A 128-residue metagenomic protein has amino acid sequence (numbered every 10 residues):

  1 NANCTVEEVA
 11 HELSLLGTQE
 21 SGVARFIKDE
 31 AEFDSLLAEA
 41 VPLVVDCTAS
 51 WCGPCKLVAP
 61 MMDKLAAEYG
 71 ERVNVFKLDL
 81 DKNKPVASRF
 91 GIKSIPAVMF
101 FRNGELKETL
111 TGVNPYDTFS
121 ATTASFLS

Functional and structural regions predicted by a protein language model:
N1-G22, S128: N-terminal targeting signals for export/organelle localization
R25-L43, K84: A short beta-strand-turn-helix
A40-L43, T48-W51, S94: Short pre-active-site segment immediately N-terminal to redox-active cysteine/selenocysteine motifs in thiol-based
V44, M62, V75, P85 (+1 more regions): A short, hydrophobic beta-strand/beta-hairpin element that forms part of a small beta-sheet core
C52-C55, V98: The canonical Cys-X-X-Cys-His
P54-Y69: Typically the conserved alpha-helix immediately C-terminal to a functionally engaged Cys/Sec in thioredoxin-like
L80-S88: Structural microenvironment flanking redox-active thiols in thiol-disulfide oxidoreductases
S94, M99-S128: Non-catalytic, surface beta->alpha helical segment in thiol-disulfide oxidoreductase systems
